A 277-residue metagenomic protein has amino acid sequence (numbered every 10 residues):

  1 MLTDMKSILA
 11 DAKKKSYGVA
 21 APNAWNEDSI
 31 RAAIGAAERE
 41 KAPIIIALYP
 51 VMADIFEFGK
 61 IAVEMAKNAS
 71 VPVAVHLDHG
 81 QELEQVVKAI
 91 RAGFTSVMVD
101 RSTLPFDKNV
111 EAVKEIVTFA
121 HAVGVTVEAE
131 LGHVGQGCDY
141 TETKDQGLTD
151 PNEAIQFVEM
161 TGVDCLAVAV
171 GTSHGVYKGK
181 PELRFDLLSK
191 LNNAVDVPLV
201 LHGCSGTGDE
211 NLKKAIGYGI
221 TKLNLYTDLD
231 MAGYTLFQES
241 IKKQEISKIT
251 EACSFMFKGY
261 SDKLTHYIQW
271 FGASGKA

Functional and structural regions predicted by a protein language model:
T3-K15, W25-M52, F58-A74, H79-A194 (+6 more regions): Alpha/beta enzyme core
H202-S205: Glycine-rich beta-strand-to-loop/alpha-helix junction loops that act as flexible
Q238-A277: Extended, intrinsically disordered, low-complexity segments
